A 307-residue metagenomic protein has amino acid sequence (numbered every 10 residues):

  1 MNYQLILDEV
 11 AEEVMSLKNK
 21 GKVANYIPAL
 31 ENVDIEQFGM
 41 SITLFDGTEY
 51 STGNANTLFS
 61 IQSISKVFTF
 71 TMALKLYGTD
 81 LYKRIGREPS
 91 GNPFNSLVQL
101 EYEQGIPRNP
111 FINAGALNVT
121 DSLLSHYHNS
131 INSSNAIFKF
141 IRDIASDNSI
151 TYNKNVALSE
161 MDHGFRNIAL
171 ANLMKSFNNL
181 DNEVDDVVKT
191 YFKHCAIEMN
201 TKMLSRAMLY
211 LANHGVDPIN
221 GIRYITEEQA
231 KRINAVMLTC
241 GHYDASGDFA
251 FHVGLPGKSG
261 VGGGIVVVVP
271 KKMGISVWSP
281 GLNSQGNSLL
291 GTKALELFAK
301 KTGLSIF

Functional and structural regions predicted by a protein language model:
N2-V14, K18-N19, K75-T79, K83-Y191: Active-site-adjacent helix/loop patches that line small-molecule binding or acyl-intermediate pockets
A11, H214-F307: Structured C-terminal helix/loop/strand segments within mature extracytoplasmic catalytic/sensor domains
M15-T52, G264-V267: A short, well-structured edge-of-sheet supersecondary motif
L30-V33, R108-N109, D162, G254-K258: Short Gly/Pro-enriched turn/cap motifs at secondary-structure boundaries
D46-G47, S60-Y82, A207, I275: Active-site SXXK
N56-L58: A short acidic/small-residue loop/turn micro-motif
V67, N118, E198-V216, V269-P280: Active-site-proximal alpha-helical segments within enzyme catalytic domains
H128, M161, N172-R232, Q285-S288: Penicillin-binding protein/beta-lactamase superfamily catalytic region
